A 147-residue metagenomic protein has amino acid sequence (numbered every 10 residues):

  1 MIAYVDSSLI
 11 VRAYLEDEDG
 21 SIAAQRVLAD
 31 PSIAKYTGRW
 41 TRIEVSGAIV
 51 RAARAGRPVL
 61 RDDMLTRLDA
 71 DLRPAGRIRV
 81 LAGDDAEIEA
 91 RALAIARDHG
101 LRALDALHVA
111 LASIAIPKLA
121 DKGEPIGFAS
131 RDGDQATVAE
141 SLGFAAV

Functional and structural regions predicted by a protein language model:
M1-T41, A52-L65, F144: Short, well-structured N-terminal submotif of metal-dependent ribonuclease cores
I2, S7, L93, D98 (+1 more regions): Extended low-complexity acidic/polar segments
I10, E44-A48, R91: A general alpha-helix detector
R12, I22, A90, A136-T137: Alpha-helical elements of the RecA-like P-loop NTPase motor core of helicases
T37-I43, L104-L107: Aromatic- and histidine-enriched alpha-helix N-cap/loop-to-helix transition segments that scaffold the rims
G47-R54, S113-P117: Short glycine/serine- and small hydrophobic-enriched flexible loop segments
R51-D84: Helix-adjacent hinge/juxtasegments
A75-D134: Active-site neighborhoods of divalent-metal-dependent phosphate/nucleic-acid chemistry enzymes
